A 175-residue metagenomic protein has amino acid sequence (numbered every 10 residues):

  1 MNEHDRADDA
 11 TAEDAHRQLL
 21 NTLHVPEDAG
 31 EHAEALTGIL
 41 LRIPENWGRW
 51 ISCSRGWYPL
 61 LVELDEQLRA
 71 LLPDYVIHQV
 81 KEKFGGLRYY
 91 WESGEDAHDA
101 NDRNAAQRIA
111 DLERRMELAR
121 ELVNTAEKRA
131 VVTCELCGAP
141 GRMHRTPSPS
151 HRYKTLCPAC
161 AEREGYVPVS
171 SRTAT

Functional and structural regions predicted by a protein language model:
N2-P44: N-terminal, Lys/Arg- and Ser/Thr-rich interaction peptides
E3, E31-E121, A174-T175: Interaction interfaces in information-processing and related assembly proteins
T22-P26, L72, G165: Short, flexible coil/linker elements and helix-boundary hinge sites characteristic of intrinsically disordered
V25, V62, V76, V80 (+3 more regions): Extended aliphatic helical segments
E113-T175: Cys/His-clustered metal-coordination modules, chiefly Zn-binding fingers
